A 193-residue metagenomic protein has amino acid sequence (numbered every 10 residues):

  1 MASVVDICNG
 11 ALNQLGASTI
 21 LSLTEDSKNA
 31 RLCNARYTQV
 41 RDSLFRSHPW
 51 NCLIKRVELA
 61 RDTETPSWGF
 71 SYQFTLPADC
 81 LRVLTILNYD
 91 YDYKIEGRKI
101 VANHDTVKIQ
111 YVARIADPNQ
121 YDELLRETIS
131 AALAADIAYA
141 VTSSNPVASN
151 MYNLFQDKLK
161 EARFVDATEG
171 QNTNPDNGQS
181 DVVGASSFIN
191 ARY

Functional and structural regions predicted by a protein language model:
M1-L23, A191-Y193: Short, intrinsically disordered N-terminal pre-domain segments
M1-V5, S22, D26, A30-C33 (+2 more regions): Alpha-helix N-cap/helix-initiation sites
D6-G10, L87-Y193: Internal mixed-charge
L15-S18, S47, E169: Hydrophobic alpha-helical elements and their junctions with loops/disorder across both membrane and soluble proteins
A17, E25, K55-L59, R114: An acidic- and aromatic-residue-enriched active-site/binding cleft used to recognize and process polar
D26-L44, V147-R163: Short secondary-structure subsegments characteristic of cysteine-rich extracellular domains
R31-R98, Y121, L125-I137, V141: Divalent metal-cofactor coordination and adjacent catalytic microenvironments
